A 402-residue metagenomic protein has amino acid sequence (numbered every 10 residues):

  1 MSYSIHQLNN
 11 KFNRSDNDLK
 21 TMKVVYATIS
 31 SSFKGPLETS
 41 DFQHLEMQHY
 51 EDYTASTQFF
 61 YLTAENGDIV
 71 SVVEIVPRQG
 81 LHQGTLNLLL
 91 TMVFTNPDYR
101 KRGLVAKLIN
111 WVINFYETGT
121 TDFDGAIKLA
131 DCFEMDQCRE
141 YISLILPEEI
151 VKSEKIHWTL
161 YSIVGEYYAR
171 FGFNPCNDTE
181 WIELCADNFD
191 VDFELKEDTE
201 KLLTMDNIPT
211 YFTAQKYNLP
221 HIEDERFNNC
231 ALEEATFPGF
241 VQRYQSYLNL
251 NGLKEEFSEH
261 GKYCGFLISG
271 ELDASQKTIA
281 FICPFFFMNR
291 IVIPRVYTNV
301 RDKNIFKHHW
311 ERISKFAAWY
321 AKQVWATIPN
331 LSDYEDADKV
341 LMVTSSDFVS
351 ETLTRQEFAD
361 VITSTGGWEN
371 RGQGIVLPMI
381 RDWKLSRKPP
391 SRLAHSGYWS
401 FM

Functional and structural regions predicted by a protein language model:
M1-E51, F123-V151, D190-D192, Y398-M402: Eukaryotic N-terminal targeting leaders
T28-L81, D224-D273: Active-site rim helix/loop that mediates acceptor-substrate recognition in acyltransferases
F60, S71-V73, L88, V93 (+1 more regions): Conserved GNAT-family N-acetyltransferase fold
T85-P97, F286-K307: Conserved acetyl-CoA binding element of GNAT-fold acetyltransferases
M92-T118, D122-I127, C138-E140, N304-V324: Conserved acetyl-CoA-binding loop-helix of GNAT-fold acetyltransferases
L104-F227: Contiguous mid-protein beta-loop-alpha structural module that forms a pocket-lining wall or clamp of enzyme active
Q137-K152, Y161, G165-E197, F286-M288 (+2 more regions): Active-site/acyl-donor-binding loops of N-acyltransferases
N174-R295: Amide-forming acyltransferase catalytic core, primarily the GNAT-like/NAT-type and related acyltransferase folds
